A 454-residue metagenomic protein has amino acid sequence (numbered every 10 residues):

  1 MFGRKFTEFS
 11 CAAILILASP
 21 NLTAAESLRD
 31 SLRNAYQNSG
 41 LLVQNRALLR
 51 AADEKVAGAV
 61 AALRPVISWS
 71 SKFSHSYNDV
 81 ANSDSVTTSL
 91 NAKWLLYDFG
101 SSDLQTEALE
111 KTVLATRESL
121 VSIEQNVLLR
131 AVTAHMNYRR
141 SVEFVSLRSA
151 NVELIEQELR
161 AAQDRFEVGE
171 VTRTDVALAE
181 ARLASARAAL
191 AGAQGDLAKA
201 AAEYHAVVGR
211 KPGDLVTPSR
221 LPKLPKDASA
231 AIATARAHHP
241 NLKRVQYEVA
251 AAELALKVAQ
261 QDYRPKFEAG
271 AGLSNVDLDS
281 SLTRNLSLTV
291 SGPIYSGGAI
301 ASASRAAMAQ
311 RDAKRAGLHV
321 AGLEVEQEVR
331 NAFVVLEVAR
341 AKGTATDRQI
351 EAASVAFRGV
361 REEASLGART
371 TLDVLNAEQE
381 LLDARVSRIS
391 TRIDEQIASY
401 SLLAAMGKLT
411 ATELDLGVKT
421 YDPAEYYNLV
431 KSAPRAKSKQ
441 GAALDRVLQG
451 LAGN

Functional and structural regions predicted by a protein language model:
R4-A12: Sec-dependent signal peptide recognition, specifically the positively charged N-region followed immediately by
S19-P20: N-terminal signal peptide c-region/cleavage motif recognized by signal peptidases
T23-S70, L95-L96, K211-L254, I294 (+3 more regions): Bacterial Sec-pathway N-terminal export signals of envelope proteins
E26, I123-H238, A332-V335, A339 (+5 more regions): Periplasmic alpha-helical coiled-coil/stalk elements that build and connect Gram-negative outer-membrane
S27, V66-I123, K243-A321, A332-V335 (+2 more regions): Small/polar-residue-enriched beta-strand and adjacent coil segments characteristic of outer-membrane beta-barrel
Q44, L49-A51, V56-G58, T106-A108 (+27 more regions): Heptad-repeat amphipathic alpha-helical coiled-coil interaction surface used for oligomerization/assembly
S85-T87, T133, L178, A230 (+3 more regions): Transmembrane beta-barrel architecture of outer-membrane proteins
A377-S432: A contiguous, mid-protein "functional segment" used to position or interact with cofactors/ions or partner subunits
